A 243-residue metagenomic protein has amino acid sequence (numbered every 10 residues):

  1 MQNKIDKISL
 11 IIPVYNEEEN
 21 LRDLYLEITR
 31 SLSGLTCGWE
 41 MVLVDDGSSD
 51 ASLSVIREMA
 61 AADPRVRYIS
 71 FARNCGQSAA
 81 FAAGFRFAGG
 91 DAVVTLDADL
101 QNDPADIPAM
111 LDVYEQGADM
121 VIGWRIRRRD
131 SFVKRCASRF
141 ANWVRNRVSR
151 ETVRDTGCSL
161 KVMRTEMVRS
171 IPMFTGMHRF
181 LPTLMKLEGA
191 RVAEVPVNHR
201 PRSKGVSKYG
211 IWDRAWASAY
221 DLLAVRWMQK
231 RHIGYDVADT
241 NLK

Functional and structural regions predicted by a protein language model:
M1-D6, F174-K243: Hydrophobic helical membrane-anchoring modules
M1-F132, V144, E166, L187 (+3 more regions): Structured catalytic core of nucleotide-sugar glycosyltransferases
S33, V93, D119, S149 (+4 more regions): Generic structural signal for secondary-structure transition and capping sites
S48, R73, R129, V133 (+4 more regions): Residue-level signature of the cytosolic catalytic core of signaling kinases
L53, F81, I107, A137 (+5 more regions): A general structural signal for well-ordered alpha-helical segments in protein cores
R86, K161, H178: Residues that recognize and position ribonucleotide moieties
E115-R169, Y220-W227: Short, flexible, basic/aromatic active-site loop/helix in glycosyltransferases
